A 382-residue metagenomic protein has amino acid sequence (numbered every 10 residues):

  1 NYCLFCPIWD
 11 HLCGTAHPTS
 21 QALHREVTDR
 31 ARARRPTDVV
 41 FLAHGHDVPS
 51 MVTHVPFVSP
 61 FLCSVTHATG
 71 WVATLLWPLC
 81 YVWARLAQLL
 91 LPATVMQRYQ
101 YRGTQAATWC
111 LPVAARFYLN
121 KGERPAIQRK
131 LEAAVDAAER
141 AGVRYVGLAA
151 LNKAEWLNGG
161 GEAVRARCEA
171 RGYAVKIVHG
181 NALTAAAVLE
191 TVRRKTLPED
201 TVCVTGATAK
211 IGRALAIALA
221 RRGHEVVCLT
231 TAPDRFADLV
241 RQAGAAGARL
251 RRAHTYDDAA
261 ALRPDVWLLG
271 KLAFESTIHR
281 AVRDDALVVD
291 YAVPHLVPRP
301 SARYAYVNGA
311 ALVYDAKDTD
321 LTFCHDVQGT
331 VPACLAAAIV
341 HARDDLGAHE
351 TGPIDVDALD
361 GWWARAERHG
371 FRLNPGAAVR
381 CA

Functional and structural regions predicted by a protein language model:
N1-L76: Cytosolic/stromal cytosol-facing helical appendages immediately following the last transmembrane segment
S64-L131, E139, I354: Extended, charged/polar low-complexity intrinsically disordered regions
W83, L91-V95, R102-Q105, R124 (+1 more regions): Adenosine-phosphate binding glycine-rich loop
Q128-T184: Phosphate/diphosphate ligand-binding glycine-rich loop within oxidoreductases
K153-G160, P233-L239, E275-T277, L296-R299: Short, charged/polar "capping" segments at the starts of alpha-helices and the immediately preceding loops
T184, V188, K210-G212: Hydrophobic/small residue at the entry helix of a nucleotide-binding pocket
R194-L269: Glycine-rich phosphate/diphosphate-binding loop of Rossmann-like nucleotide-binding domains
A246-T319: Rossmann-like adenosine-cofactor binding region
